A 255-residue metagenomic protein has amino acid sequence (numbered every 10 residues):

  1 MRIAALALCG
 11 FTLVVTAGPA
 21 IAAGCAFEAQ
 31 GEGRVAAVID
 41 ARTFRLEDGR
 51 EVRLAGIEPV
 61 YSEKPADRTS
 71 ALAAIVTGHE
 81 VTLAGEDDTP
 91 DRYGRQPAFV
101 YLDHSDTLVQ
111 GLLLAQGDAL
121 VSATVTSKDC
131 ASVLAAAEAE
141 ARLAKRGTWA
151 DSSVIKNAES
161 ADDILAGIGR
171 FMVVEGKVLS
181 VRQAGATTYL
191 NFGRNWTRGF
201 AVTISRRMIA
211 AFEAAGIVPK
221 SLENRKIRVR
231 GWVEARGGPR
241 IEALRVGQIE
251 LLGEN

Functional and structural regions predicted by a protein language model:
A5-T16: Bacterial N-terminal signal peptides
G18-N255: Small beta-barrel nucleic-acid-binding modules, primarily SNase/OB-fold domains and secondarily Tudor-like barrels
